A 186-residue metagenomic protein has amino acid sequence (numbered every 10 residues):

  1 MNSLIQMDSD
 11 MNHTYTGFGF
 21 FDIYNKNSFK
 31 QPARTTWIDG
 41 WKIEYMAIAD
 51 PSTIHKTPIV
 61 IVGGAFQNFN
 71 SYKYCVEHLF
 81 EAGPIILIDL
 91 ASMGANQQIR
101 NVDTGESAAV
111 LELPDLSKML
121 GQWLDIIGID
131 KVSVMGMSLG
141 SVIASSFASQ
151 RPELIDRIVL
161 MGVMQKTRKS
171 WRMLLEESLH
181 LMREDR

Functional and structural regions predicted by a protein language model:
M1-T35: An N-terminal hydrophobic leader/cap segment in hydrolases
W37, W41-V102: Conserved HGGG/HGGXW glycine-rich cap/lid loop of the alpha/beta-hydrolase fold
G40, E81, D125-K131, P152-E153: Active-site acidic short loop of glycosyltransferases
M46, L87-M135: Active-site loop/oxyanion-hole signature of alpha/beta-hydrolase fold enzymes
P58, P84, K131-S133, L154-R157: Structural signature of beta-strand start/N-cap positions in the alpha/beta core of ABC transporter nucleotide-binding
K73, G121, S145-S149: Short, hydrophobic alpha-helix immediately C-terminal to the catalytic nucleophile
G136-G140, A144: Gly/Ala-rich beta-loop-alpha elbow adjacent to hydrolase catalytic centers
S145, S149, D156-D185: Flexible "cap/lid" loop of the alpha/beta hydrolase fold
